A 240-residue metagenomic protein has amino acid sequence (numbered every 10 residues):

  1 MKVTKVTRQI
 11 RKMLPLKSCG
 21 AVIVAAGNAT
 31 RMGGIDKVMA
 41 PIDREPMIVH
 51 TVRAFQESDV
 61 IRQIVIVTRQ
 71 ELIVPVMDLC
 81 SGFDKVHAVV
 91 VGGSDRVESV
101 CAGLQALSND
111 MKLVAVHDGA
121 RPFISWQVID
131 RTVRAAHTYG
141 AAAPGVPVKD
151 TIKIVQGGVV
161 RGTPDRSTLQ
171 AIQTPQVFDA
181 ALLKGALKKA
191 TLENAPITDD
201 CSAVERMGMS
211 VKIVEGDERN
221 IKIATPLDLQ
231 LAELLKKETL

Functional and structural regions predicted by a protein language model:
K2-Q9, N220-L240: Hydrophobic helical membrane-anchoring modules
I10-E71: N-terminal glycine-rich phosphate-binding loop and ensuing alpha1 helix
I23, I48, G103, H117-D118 (+3 more regions): Residue-level signal for inorganic ion chemistry
V60-V65, H87, G140, R219-N220: Short active-site oxyanion
I61, M111, T138-A141, M209 (+1 more regions): Short, high-confidence coil segments that cap the C-terminus of an alpha-helix and link into the following beta-strand
I73-L79: Acidic helix N-cap motif at the loop->helix transition within catalytic regions of sugar-transfer enzymes
S81-V114: Short phosphate-binding loop-to-helix
F123-V214, L240: Conserved core of the sugar-phosphate nucleotidyltransferase
